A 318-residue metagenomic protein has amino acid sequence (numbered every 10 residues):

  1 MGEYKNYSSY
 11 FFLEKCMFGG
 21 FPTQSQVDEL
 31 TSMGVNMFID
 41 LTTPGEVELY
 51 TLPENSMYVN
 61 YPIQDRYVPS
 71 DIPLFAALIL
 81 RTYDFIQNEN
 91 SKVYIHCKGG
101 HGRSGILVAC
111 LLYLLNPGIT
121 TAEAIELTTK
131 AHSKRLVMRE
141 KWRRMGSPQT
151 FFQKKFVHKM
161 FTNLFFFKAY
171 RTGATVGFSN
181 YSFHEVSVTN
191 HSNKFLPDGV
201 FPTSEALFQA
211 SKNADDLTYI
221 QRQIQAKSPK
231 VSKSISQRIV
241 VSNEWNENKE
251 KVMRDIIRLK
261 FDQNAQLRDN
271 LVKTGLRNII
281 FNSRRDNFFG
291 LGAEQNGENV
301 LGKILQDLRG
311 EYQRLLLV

Functional and structural regions predicted by a protein language model:
M1-E3, L164: Eukaryotic N-terminal low-complexity, Ser/Thr- and Lys/Arg-rich leader segments that predominantly function as
Y4-S8, F12-V93, L115-Q149: Cysteine-based protein phosphatase catalytic domain of the PTP/DSP
F18-F21, L41, K98, T203-S204 (+1 more regions): Short His-Asn-centered micro-motif
V47-Y50, R103-I106, I280-F281, F288-G290: Short catalytic/ligand-binding loop motif for oxyanion handling, primarily in non-cytosolic enzymes, centered on
N90-A109: A phosphate-binding catalytic loop at a beta-strand-loop-alpha-helix junction that coordinates phosphoryl groups
L107-L115, M160: Hydrophobic residues on the short alpha-helix immediately C-terminal to a glycine-rich phosphate/catalytic loop
S147-L164, L316: Charged phosphate-binding loop/patch that engages nucleotide di/tri-phosphates or the phosphate backbone of nucleic
T162-V318: Charged, low-complexity intrinsically disordered segments
